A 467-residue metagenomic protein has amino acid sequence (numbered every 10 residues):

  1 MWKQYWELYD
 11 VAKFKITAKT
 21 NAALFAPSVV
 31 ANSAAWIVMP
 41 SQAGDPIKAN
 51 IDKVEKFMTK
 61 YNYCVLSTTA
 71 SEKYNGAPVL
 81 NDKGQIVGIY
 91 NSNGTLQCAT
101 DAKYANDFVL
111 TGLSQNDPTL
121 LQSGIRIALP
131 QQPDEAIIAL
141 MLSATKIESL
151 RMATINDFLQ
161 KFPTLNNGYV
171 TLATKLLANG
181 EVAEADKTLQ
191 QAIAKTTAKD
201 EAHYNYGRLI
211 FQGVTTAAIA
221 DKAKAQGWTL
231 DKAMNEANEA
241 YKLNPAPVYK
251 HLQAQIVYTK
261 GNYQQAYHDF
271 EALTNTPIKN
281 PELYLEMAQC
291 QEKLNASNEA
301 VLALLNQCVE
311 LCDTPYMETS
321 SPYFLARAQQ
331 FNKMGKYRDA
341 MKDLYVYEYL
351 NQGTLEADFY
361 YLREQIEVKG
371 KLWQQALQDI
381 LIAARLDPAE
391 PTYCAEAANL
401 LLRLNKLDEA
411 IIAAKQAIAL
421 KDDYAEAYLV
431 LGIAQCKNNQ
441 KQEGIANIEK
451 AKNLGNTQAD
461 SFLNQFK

Functional and structural regions predicted by a protein language model:
M1-K19: Conserved catalytic-core segment of clan PA serine endopeptidases
N21-C64, T69-N75, Y90-T100, T171: Flexible, gly/ser-rich surface segments that form the specificity/activation loops bordering the active-site cleft
I89-L150, T154-N156, Q160: C-terminal cap/linker of serine protease catalytic domains
R151, A185, A233, A266 (+5 more regions): Single-residue signature of alpha-solenoid repeat helices
N166-N167, A198-Y204, P245-K250, N280-E282 (+5 more regions): Helix-start (N-cap) detector for alpha-helical repeat units in TPR-like alpha-solenoids, especially tetratricopeptide
T171, N205, L252, E286 (+6 more regions): Canonical tetratricopeptide repeat
A178, Q212-T215, T259-K260, K293-L294 (+5 more regions): Register position in tetratricopeptide repeats
Q352-D358, L362-Q365, K369-Q374, R403 (+1 more regions): Terminal, low-structured helical/coil segments at or just beyond the last alpha-helical repeat
